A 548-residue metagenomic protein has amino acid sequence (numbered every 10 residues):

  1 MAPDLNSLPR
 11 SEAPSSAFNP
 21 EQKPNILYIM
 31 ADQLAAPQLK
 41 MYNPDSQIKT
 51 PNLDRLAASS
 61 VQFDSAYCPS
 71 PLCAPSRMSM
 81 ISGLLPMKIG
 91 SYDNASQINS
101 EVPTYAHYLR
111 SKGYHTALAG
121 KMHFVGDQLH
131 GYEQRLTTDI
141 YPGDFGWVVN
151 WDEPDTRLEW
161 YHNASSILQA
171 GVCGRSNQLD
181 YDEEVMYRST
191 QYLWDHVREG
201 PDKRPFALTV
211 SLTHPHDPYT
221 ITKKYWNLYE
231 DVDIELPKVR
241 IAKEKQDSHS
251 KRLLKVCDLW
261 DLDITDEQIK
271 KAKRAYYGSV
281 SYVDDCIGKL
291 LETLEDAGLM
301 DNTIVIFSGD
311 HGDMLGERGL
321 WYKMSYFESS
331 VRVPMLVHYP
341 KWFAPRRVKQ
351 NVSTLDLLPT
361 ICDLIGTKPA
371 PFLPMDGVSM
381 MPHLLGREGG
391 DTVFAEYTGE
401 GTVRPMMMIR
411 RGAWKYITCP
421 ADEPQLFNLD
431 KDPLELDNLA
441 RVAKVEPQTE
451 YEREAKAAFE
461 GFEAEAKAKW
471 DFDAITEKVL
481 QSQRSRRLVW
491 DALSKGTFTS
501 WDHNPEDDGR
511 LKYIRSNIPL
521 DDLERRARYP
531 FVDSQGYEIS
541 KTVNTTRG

Functional and structural regions predicted by a protein language model:
M1-C419, P424, P433-A457, G496-G548: Formylglycine-dependent sulfatase
A443-F498: A contiguous, mid-protein "functional segment" used to position or interact with cofactors/ions or partner subunits
